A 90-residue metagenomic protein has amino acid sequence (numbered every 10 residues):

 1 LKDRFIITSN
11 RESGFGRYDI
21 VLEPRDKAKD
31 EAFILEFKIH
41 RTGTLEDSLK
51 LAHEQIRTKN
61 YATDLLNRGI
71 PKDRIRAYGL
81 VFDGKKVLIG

Functional and structural regions predicted by a protein language model:
L1-G90: Structural signature of nuclease core domains in nucleic-acid processing machines
